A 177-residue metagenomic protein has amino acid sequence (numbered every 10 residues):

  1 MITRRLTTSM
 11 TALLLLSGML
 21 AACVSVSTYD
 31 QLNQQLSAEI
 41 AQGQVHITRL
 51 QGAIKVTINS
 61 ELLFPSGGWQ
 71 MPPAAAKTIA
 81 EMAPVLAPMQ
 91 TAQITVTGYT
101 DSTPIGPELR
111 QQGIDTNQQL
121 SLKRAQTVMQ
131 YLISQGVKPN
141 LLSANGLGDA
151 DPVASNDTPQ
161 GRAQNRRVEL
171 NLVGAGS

Functional and structural regions predicted by a protein language model:
M1-L13: Bacterial N-terminal signal peptides that target proteins for export
G18-A22: C-terminal motif of bacterial Sec signal peptides marking the signal peptidase cleavage site
V24-S27: Bacterial signal peptide processing site
Q35-Q42, V56, G67-P104, M129 (+3 more regions): Periplasmic peptidoglycan-binding/anchoring modules of Gram-negative envelope and division proteins
Q44-T57: Short edge beta-strands and adjacent turn/loop segments
T57-S66, L109: Acidic/histidine-rich, surface-exposed loop or edge segments in extracytoplasmic proteins
L63-M71, I114-Q118: Second-shell loop/turn segments in exported
T100-S177: Periplasmic OmpA-like peptidoglycan-binding domain that tethers envelope proteins to the cell wall
